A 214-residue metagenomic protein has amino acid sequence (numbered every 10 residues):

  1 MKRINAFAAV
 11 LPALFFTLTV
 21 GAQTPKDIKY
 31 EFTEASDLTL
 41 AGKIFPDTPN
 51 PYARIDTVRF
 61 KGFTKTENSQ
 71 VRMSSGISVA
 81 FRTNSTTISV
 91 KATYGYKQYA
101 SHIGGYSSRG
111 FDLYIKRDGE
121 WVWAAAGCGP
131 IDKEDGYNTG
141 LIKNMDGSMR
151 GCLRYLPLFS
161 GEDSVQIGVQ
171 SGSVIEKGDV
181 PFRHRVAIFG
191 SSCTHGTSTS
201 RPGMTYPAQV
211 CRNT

Functional and structural regions predicted by a protein language model:
R3, G21-R185: N-terminal secretory targeting modules
R3-F7, V210: Structural motif marking the loop-to-transmembrane transition
F7-V10, K61, S171-I175, H195 (+1 more regions): A generic structural micro-environment signature that highlights single residues at secondary-structure boundaries
A8-T19: Bacterial N-terminal signal peptides
R183-P207: Catalytic nucleophile-elbow at a beta strand-turn-alpha helix junction centered on a G-D-S/GDSL motif, marking
P207-T214: Short helix-loop-beta junction
